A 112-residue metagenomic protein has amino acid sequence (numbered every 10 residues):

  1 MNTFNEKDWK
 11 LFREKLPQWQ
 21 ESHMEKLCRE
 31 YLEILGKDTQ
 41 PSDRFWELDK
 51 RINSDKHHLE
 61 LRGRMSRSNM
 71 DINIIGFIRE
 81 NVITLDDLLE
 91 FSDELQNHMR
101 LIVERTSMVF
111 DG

Functional and structural regions predicted by a protein language model:
M1-G112: Acidic, Ser/Pro/Thr-rich low-complexity regulatory regions and the short amphipathic helical interaction modules they
